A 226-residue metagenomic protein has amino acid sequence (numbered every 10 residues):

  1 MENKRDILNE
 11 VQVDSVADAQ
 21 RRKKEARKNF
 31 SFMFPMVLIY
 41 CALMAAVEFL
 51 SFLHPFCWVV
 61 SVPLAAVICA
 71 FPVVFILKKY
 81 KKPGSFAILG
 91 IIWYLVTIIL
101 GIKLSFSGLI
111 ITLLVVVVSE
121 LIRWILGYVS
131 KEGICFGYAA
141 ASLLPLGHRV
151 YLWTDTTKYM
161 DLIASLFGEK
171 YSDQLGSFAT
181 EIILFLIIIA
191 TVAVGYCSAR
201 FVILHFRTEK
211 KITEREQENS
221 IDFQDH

Functional and structural regions predicted by a protein language model:
E2, V13-G84: Hydrophobic transmembrane alpha-helices
L8-E10, F206-H226: Short, highly charged, low-complexity non-transmembrane loops/tails of multi-pass membrane proteins
K28-Y40, S61, A65, G84-L89 (+4 more regions): Alpha-helical transmembrane segments of integral membrane proteins
V37, C41, I110-V150, A199: Short helix-perturbing small/polar motifs within transmembrane alpha-helices
Y40-E48, I91-I102, A140-V150: Aromatic-anchored segments of alpha-helical transmembrane domains
M44-F52, L77, T97, G101 (+5 more regions): Membrane-water interface at transmembrane helix exits
S61-L121: Alpha-helical membrane segments and adjacent membrane-interface helices in multi-pass membrane proteins
I134-T208, I221: Membrane-embedded alpha-helical hairpins and interfacial helices in multi-pass inner-membrane proteins
